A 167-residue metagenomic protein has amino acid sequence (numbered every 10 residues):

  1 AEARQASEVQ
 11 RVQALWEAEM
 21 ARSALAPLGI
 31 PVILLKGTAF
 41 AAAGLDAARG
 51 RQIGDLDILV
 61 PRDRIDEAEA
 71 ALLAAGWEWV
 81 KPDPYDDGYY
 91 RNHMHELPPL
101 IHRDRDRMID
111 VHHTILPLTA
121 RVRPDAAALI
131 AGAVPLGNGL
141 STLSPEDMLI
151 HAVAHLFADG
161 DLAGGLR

Functional and structural regions predicted by a protein language model:
A1-G54, V60-R167: Conserved NTP-donor binding/palm subdomain of two-metal-ion nucleotidyltransferases/polymerases, i.e., the charged
